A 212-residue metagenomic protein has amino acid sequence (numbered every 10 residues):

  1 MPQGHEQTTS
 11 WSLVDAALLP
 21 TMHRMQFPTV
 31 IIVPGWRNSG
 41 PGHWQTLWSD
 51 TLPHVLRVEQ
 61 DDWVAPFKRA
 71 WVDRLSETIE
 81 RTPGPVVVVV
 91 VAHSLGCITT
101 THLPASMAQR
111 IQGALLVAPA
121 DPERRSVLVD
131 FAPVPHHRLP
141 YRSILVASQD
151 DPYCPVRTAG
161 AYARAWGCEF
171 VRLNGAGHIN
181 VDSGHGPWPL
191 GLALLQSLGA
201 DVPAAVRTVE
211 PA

Functional and structural regions predicted by a protein language model:
Q26-V86: Active-site catalytic motif of lipid deacylating hydrolases and related acyltransferases
G35, Q60-W63, L115-R124: Active-site nucleophile loop of the alpha/beta-hydrolase fold
S39, E123, D150-C154: Acidic catalytic loop of the alpha/beta-hydrolase fold
S49, Q149-C168: Conserved loop-alpha-helix segment in the C-terminal half of the alpha/beta-hydrolase fold that carries the catalytic
H54-L56, A165-N180: Catalytic histidine neighborhood in serine/cysteine hydrolases with alpha/beta-hydrolase-type architecture
V91-T100: Gly/Ala-rich beta-loop-alpha elbow adjacent to hydrolase catalytic centers
L139, L145-A147: Short beta-strand/loop motif that positions the catalytic acidic residue of the alpha/beta-hydrolase fold
V181-L194: Post-His helix in hydrolase/transferase enzymes
